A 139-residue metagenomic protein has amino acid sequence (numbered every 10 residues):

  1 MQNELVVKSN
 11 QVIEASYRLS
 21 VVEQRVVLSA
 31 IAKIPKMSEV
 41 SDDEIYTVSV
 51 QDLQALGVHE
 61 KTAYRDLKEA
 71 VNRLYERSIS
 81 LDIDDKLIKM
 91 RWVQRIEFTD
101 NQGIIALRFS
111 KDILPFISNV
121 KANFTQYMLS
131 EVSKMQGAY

Functional and structural regions predicted by a protein language model:
M1-Y139: Charged, alpha-helix-forming regions
